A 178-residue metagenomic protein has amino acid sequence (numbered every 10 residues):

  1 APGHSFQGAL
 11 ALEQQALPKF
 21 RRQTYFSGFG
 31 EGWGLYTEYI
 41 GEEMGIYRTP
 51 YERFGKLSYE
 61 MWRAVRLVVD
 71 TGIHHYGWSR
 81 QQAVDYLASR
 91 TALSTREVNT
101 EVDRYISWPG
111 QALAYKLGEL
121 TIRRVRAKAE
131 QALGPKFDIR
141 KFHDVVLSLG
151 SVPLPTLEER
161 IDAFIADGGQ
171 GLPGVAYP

Functional and structural regions predicted by a protein language model:
A1-P178: N-terminal maturation segment of proteins
